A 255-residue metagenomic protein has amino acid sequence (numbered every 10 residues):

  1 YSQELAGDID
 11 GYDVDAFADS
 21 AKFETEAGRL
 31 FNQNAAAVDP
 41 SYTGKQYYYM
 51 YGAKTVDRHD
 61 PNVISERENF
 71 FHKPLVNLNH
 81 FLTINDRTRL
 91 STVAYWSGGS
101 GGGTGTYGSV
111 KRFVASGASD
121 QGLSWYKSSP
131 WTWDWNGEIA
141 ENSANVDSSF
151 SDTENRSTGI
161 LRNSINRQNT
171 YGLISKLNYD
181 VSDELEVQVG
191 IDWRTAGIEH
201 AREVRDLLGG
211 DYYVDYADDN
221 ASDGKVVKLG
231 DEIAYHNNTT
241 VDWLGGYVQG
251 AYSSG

Functional and structural regions predicted by a protein language model:
Y1, Y95-S97, D192-A196: Outer-membrane beta-barrel pore domains and translocons
Y1-N77, T104-R162: Acidic/polar loop-and-plug regions of large Gram-negative outer-membrane beta-barrel proteins
D60-G105, S157-Q188, E199-H200, D231-G255: Outer-membrane beta-barrel transmembrane strands
V189-G209: Carboxylate/His-rich catalytic cores and anion/metal-binding grooves
A217-D223, L229: Intrinsically disordered, low-complexity segments
